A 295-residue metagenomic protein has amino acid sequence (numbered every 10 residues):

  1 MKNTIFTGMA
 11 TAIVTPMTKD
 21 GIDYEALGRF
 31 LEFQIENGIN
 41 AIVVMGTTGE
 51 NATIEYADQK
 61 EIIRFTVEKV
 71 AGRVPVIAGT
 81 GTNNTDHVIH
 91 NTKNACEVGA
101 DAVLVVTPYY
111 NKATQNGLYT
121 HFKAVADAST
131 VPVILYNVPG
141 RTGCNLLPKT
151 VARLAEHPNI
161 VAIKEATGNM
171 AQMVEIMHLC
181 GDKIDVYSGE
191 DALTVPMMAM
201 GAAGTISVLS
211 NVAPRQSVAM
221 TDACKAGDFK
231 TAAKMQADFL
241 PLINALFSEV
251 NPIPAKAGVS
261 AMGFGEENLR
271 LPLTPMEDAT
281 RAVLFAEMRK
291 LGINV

Functional and structural regions predicted by a protein language model:
K2-T11, T15-G143: Active-site beta->alpha loop and helix N-cap motifs at the rims of alpha/beta catalytic domains
I5, N37, E175-H178, I184 (+1 more regions): Catalytic cores of TIM-barrel enzymes
F6, L27, Q59, I63 (+7 more regions): A general structural signal for well-ordered alpha-helical segments in protein cores
G8-T15, F33, N37-I39, A199-A202 (+1 more regions): C-terminal alpha-helical cap/extension of soluble enzyme domains
K19, Y24, Y56, P148 (+2 more regions): Alpha-helix N-capping/helix-start residues
D127-A128, R141-F247: Catalytic alpha/beta core domains of metabolic enzymes, predominantly
N137, N159-I160, R270-L271: Glycine-rich phosphate-binding "P-loop"
